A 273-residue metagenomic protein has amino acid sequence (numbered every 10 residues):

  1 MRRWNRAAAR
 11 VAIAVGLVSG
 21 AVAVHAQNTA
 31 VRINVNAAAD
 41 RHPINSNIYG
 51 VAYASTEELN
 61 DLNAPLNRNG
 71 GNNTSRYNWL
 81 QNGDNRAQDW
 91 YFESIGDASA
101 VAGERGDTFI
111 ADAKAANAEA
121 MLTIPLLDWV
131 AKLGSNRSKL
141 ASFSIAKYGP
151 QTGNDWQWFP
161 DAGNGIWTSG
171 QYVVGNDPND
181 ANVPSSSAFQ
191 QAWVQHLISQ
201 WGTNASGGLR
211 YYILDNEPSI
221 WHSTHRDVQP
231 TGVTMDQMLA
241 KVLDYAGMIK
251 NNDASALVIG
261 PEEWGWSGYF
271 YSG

Functional and structural regions predicted by a protein language model:
M1-A7: N-terminal secretory signal peptides that target proteins for export/translocation
R10-G20: Bacterial N-terminal signal peptides
A23-A26: Boundary at the C-terminal end of the N-terminal hydrophobic targeting segment
N28-G273: N-terminal catalytic cores of secreted or lumenal carbohydrate-active enzymes
